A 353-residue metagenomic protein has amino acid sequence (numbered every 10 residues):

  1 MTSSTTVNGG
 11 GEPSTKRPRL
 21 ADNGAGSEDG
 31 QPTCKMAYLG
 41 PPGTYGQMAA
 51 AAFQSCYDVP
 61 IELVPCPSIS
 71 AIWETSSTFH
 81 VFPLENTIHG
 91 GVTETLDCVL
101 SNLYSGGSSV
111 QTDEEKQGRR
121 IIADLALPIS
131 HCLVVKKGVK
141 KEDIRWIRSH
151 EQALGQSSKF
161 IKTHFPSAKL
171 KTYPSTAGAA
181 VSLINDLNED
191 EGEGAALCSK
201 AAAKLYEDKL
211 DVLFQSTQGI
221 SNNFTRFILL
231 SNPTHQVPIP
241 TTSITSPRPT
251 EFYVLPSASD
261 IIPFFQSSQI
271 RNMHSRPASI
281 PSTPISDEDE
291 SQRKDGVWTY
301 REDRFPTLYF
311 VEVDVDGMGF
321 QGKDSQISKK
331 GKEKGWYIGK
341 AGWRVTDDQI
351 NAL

Functional and structural regions predicted by a protein language model:
T2-L353: Domain-level signature for soluble enzymes in the chorismate/prephenate branch of the shikimate pathway
